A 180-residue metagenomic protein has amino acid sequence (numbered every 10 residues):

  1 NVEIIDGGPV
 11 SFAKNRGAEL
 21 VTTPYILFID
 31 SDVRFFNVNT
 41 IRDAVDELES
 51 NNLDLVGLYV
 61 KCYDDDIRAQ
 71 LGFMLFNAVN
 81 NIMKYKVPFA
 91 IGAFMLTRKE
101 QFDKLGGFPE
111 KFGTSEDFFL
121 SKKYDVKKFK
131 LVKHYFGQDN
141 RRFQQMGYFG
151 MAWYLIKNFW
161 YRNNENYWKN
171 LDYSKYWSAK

Functional and structural regions predicted by a protein language model:
I5-V21: Glycine-rich, basic loop-to-helix element that forms the pyrophosphate-binding segment of sugar-nucleotide handling
T22-T23, I91-L105: Conserved nucleotide-sugar donor-binding and metal-coordinating catalytic region shared by glycosyltransferases
I26: Short aromatic/hydrophobic "clamp" motif used to bind/position activated sugar donors
V38-R68: Conserved donor NDP-sugar-binding/catalytic core segment of glycosyltransferases
V60-I67, A78-T97: A recurrent flexible, glycine/aromatic-enriched loop bordering the glycosyltransferase active site that acts as
G113-L120: Acidic donor-binding loop at a coil-to-helix junction in glycosyltransferase catalytic cores that engages
S121-G137: Catalytic donor-sugar/metal-binding loop of nucleotide-sugar-dependent glycosyltransferases
V132-Y148: Active-site donor/metal-binding and catalytic loop motifs of nucleotide-sugar-dependent glycosylation enzymes
